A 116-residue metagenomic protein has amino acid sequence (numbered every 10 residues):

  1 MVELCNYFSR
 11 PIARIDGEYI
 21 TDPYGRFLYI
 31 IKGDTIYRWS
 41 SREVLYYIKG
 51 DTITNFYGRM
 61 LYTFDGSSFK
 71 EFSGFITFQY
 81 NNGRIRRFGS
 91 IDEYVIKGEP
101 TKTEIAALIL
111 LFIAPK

Functional and structural regions predicted by a protein language model:
M1-E18, Y24-F27, G33-D34, E43 (+1 more regions): Long terminal segments
Y37-R38: Structural recognition of beta-strand segments within beta-rich domains
